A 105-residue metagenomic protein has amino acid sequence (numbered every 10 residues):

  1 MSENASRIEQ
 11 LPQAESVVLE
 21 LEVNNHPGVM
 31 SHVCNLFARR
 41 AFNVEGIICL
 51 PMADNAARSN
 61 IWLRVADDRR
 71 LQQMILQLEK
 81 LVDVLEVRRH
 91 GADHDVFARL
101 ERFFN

Functional and structural regions predicted by a protein language model:
S2-N105: A conserved regulatory-domain signal marking ACT and ACT-like small-molecule sensing domains and adjacent regulatory
